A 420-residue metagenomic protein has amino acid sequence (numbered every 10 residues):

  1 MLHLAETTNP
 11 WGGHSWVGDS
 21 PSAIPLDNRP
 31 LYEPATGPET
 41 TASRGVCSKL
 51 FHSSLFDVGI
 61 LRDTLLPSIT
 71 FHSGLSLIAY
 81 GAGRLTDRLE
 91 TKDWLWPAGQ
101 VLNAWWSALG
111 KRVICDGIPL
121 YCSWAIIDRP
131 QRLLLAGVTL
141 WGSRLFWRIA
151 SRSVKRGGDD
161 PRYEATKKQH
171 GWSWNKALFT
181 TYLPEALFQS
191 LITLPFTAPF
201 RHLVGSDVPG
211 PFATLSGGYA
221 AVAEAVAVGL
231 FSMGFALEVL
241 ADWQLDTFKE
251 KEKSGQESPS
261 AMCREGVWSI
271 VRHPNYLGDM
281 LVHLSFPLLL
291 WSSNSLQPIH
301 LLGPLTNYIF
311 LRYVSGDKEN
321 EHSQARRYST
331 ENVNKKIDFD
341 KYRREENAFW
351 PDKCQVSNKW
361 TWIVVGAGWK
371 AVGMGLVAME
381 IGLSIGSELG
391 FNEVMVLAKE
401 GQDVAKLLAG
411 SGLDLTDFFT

Functional and structural regions predicted by a protein language model:
L2-S76, G81, Q100-K111, C115-L145 (+2 more regions): Hydrophobic transmembrane alpha-helices
L85, L183, I270-V271: Transmembrane helix irregularities
L85-L89, A150-R156, E319, I385-F391: Helix-to-loop transition at the C-terminal end of transmembrane segments
R88-W105, I118-I127, G158-T180, S260-W268: Juxtamembrane helix-capping/reentrant segments at transmembrane boundaries
V138-K167, N175: Internal, well-ordered alpha/beta segment that forms a basic, Gly-enriched binding/recognition surface
E164, A177-T180, P184-E185, V226-A227 (+1 more regions): Generic beta-strand structural signal
T181-F188, I192-F196: Active-site pocket-lining segments that scaffold enzyme catalytic pockets across diverse folds
T247-K249: Membrane-interface helix/loop boundary segments of multi-pass membrane proteins
